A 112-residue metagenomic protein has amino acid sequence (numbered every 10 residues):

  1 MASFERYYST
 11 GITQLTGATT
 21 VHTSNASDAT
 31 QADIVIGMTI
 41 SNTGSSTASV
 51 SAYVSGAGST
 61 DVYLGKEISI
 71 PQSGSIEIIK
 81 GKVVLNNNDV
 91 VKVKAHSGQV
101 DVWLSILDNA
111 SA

Functional and structural regions predicted by a protein language model:
M1-D33, G37, A95-A112: C-terminal interaction-tip segments
S3, T20, T47-S51, S69 (+1 more regions): Ser/Thr- (and often Asn-) enriched beta-sheet segments in non-cytosolic proteins
D33-N42, V90: A short beta-strand element within beta-rich, extracytoplasmic domains of secreted/secretory-pathway proteins
I40-S45, H96: Short solvent-exposed strand-capping/beta-turn motif centered on an Asx-Ser/Thr pair
A52-G56: Conserved aromatic beta-strand anchor motif in extracellular beta-sandwich/beta-rich domains
A57-V90: Intrinsically disordered, low-complexity Pro/Gly/Ser/Thr-rich segments with frequent PxxP/GP/PP motifs and embedded
